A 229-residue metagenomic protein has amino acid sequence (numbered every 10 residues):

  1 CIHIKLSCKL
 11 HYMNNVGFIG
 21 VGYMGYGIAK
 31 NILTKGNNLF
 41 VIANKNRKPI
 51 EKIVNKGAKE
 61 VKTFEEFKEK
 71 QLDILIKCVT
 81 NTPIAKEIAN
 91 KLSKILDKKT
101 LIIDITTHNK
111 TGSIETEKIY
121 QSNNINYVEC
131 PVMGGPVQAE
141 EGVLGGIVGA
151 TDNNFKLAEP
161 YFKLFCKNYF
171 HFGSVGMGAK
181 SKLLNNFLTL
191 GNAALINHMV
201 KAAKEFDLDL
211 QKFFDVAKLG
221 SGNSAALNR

Functional and structural regions predicted by a protein language model:
Y12-E69, I74-K77, P136: NAD(P)+-binding Rossmann beta1-loop-alpha1 motif at the extreme N-terminus of oxidoreductases
V16-F18, I88, T107-L190: Rossmann-fold dinucleotide-binding core
I28-I32, T116, Y161, A202: Hydrophobic residues within alpha-helices that form the first helical element adjacent to the glycine-rich loop
N38, K59-E60, L101, N126 (+1 more regions): Conserved beta-strand segments of alpha/beta enzyme cores
F64-Y127: Rossmann-fold NAD(P) dinucleotide-binding segment
M177-R229: Helical "substrate-binding/catalytic lid" subdomain of Rossmann-like NAD(P)-dependent dehydrogenases/reductases
